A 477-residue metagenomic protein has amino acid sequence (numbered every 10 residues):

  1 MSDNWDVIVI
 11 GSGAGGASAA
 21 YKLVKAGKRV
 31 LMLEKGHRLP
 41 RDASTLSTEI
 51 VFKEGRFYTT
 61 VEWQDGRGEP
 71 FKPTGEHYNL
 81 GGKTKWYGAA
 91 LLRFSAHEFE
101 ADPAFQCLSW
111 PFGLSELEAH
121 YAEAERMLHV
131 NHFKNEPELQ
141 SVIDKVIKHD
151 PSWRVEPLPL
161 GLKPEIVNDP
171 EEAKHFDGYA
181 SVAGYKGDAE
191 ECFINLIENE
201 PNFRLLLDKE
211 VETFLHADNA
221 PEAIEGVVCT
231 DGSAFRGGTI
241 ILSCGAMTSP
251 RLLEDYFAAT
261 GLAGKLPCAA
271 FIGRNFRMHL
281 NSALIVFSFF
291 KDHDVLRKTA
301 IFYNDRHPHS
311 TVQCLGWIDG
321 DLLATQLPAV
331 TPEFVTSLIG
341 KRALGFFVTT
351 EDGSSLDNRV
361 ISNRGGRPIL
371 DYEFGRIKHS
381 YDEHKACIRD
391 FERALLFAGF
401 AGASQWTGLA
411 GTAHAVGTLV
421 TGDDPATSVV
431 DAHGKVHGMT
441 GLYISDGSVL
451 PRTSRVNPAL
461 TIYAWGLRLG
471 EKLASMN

Functional and structural regions predicted by a protein language model:
M1-D102, Q106-S115, C229, T248 (+2 more regions): N-terminal glycine-rich phosphate/pyrophosphate-binding loop and immediately adjacent elements
S12, E225, K265, S380 (+2 more regions): Alpha-helix N-cap/helix-initiation motif
K25, G36-R41, K209, T213-A217 (+4 more regions): Glycine-rich loop(s) and the adjacent beta-strand/alpha-helix scaffold that form part
L46-I50, D255-T260, A459: Short secondary-structure boundary/capping segments
G68-T74, R93, A269-R376, A415 (+3 more regions): FAD cofactor-binding and catalytic pocket of flavoenzymes
P103-V211, G408-G411, A415-T418: Conserved redox-cofactor binding core of oxidoreductases
E171-D177, S181, Y185, L207 (+4 more regions): A glycine-rich dinucleotide-binding beta-alpha-beta segment and adjacent secondary-structure elements that constitute
P451-E471: A conserved FAD-binding loop/helix module that cradles the flavin
